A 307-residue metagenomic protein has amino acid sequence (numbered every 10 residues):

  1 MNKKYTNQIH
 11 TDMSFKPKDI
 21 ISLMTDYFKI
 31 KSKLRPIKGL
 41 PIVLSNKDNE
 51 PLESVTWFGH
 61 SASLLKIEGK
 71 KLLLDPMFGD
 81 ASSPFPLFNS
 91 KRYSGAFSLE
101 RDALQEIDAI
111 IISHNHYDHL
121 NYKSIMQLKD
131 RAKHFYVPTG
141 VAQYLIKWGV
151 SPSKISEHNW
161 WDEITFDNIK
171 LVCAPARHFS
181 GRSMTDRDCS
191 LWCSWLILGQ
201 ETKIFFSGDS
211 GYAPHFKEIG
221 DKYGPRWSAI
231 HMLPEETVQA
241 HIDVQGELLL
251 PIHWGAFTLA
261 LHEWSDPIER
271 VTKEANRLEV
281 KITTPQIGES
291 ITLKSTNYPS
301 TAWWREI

Functional and structural regions predicted by a protein language model:
M1-Y93, F97-A103, L198-F206, R226-W227 (+1 more regions): Metallo-beta-lactamase
N2-Y5, Y93, L104, A109 (+3 more regions): Cap/insert and terminal regions of metallo-dependent hydrolase folds
K31-L52, A103, V137-T202, R270-G288 (+1 more regions): Metallo-beta-lactamase
L65, D75, H114, N121 (+5 more regions): Divalent metal-coordination and catalytic microenvironments
P76-F78, N115, A176-R177, G208-S210 (+2 more regions): Active-site metal-binding loops of divalent metal-dependent hydrolases
S98-R131, T139: Di-metal (Zn2+ and/or Mg2+/Mn2+) metal-binding site signature of metallo-dependent hydrolases with the MBL/beta-CASP
N121-R131, A260-E269, K294-S295: Metal-dependent catalytic neighborhoods of phosphoester/phosphodiester hydrolases
K123-L128, W148, H215-I219, E236: A short acidic, amphipathic alpha-helical/loop segment
